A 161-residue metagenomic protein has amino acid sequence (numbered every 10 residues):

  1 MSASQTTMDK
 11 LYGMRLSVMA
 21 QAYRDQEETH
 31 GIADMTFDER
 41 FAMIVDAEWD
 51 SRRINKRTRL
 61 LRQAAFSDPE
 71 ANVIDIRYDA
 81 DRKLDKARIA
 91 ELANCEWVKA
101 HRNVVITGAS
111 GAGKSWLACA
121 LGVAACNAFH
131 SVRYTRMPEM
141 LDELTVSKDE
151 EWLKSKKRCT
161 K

Functional and structural regions predicted by a protein language model:
M1-Q21: Charged, compositionally biased N-terminal leader segments and the immediate start of the first structured element
T6-T7, D25-T29, D75, V104-T107: Short hinge/gating elements
M8, T58, G122: Short glycine-/small-residue-rich flexible loop motifs, especially phosphate/cofactor-binding loops
K10-G13, G31-I32, R62-D85: Dynamic helix-loop-helix/coil hinge segments at AAA+ ATPase domain boundaries and subdomain interfaces
M14-S17, Q26, A47, S51 (+6 more regions): Conserved, well-folded catalytic cores of nucleic-acid-processing and energy-transducing macromolecular machines
S17-P69: Interdomain "pre-motor" coupling segment immediately N-terminal to P-loop NTPase/helicase cores
N55, R77, L92: Phosphate-coordinating catalytic segments in nucleotide- and nucleic-acid-processing enzymes
L84-K161: Conserved P-loop
